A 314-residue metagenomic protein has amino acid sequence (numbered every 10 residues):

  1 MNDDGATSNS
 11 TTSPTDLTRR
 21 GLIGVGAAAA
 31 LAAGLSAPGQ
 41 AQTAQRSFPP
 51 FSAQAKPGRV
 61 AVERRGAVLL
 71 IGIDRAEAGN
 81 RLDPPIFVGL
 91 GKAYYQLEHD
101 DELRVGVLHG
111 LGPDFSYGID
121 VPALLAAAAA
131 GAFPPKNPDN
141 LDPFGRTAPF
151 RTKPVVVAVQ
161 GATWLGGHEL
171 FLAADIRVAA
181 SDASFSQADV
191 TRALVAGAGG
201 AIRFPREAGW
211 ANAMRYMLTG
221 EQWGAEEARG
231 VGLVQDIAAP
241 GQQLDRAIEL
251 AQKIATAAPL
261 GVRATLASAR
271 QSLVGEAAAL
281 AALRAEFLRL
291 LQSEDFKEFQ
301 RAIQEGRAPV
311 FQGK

Functional and structural regions predicted by a protein language model:
A6-A29: N-terminal secretory signal peptides and thylakoid transit peptides that target proteins across membranes
T18-G21, Q42-L111: Conserved CoA-thioester-binding segment of acyl-CoA-metabolizing enzymes
A33-P38: C-terminal segment of classical bacterial N-terminal signal peptides
A61, P84, R146-L260, S293 (+1 more regions): Crotonase-fold acyl-CoA enzyme core
I71, R75, L90, L108 (+4 more regions): Terminal peptide-recognition signature
G91, Y95, V121-T163: An acidic, glycine-rich surface segment that forms the CoA-thioester-binding/catalytic face of crotonase-fold enzymes
P113-Y117, W164, A269, V310: Short, active-site-adjacent cap segments at secondary-structure transitions
L273, A308-K314: Short C-terminal tail/terminal secondary-structure segment of NAD(P)H-dependent dehydrogenase/reductase domains
